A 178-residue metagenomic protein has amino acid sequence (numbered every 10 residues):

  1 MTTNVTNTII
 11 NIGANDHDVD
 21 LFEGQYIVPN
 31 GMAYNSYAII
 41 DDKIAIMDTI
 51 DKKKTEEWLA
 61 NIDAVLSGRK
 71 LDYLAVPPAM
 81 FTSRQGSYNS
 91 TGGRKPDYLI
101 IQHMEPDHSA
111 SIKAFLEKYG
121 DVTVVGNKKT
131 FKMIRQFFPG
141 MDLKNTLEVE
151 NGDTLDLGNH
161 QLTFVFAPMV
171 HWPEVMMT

Functional and structural regions predicted by a protein language model:
M1, Y26-I27, N35, D63-V65 (+5 more regions): Short, flexible, glycine/charge-rich loop motifs used to bind or transfer phosphoryl groups or to couple energy/partner
T2-N7, Q85, K95, D121 (+1 more regions): Metallo-beta-lactamase
T3-L71, M177: Conserved beta-strand hairpin/beta-sheet module of binuclear metal-dependent hydrolase folds, prominently
N11-I12, L21-F22, S36-A38, F115 (+5 more regions): Long, contiguous hydrophobic alpha-helical segments, chiefly transmembrane helices and signal peptides
N15-D16, T49-D51, P78-M80, M104 (+1 more regions): Active-site metal-binding loops of divalent metal-dependent hydrolases
L21, E56, S111-I112, R135-Q136 (+1 more regions): Short glycine-/acidic-enriched loop or helix-start segments at secondary-structure transitions that form or flank
K54-V124: Active-site metal-binding motif and surrounding structural segment of the metallo-beta-lactamase
M80, P173-T178: Short, intrinsically disordered, charge-balanced linker/junction segments flanking boundaries in proteins
